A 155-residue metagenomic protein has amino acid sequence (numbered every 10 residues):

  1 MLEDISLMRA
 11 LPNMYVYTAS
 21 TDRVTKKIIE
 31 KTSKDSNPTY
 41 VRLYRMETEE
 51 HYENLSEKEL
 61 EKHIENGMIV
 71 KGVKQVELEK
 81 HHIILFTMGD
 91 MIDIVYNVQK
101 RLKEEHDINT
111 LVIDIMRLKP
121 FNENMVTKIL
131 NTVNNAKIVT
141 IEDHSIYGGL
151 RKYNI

Functional and structural regions predicted by a protein language model:
M1-K34: Conserved thiamine diphosphate
Y15, P38, N109-L111: Residue-level detector of anion-binding/catalytic polar loops
K31-P38, N154: Glycine- and acidic-residue-enriched helix-capping/beta->alpha junction motif
V41: Conserved short beta-strand elements that form part of the metal-binding/catalytic scaffold of enzyme active sites
Y44-I155: Thiamine diphosphate
